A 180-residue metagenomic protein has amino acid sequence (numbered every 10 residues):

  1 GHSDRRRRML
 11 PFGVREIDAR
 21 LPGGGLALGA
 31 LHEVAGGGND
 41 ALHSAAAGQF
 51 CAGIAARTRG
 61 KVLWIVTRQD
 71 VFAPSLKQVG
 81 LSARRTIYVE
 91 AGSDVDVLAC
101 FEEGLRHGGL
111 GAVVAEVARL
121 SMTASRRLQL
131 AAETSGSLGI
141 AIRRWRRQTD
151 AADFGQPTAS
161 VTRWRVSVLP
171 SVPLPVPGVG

Functional and structural regions predicted by a protein language model:
G1-W64, R68, P74, Q78 (+1 more regions): Detector for small/aliphatic-rich hydrophobic stretches
I17-R20, R127-L128, P170-V172: Glycine-rich, charged/polar anion/phosphate-binding loops that engage phosphate groups from diverse ligands
L26-A27, L105-H107, E133, Q156 (+1 more regions): Solvent-exposed alpha-helices and their adjacent loops that cap or buttress functional pockets in soluble metabolic
L31-E33, Y88, R163: Conserved beta-strand scaffold positions in the cores of enzyme catalytic domains, especially in NTP/NDP-utilizing
R59-R126, L130-S135, R144: Conserved nucleotide-cofactor-binding alpha/beta core module
L138: Conserved active-site beta-strand-loop modules that form the wall/rim of enzyme catalytic pockets and either contain
R146-G180: Phosphate-binding/switch region of NTP-binding enzymes
